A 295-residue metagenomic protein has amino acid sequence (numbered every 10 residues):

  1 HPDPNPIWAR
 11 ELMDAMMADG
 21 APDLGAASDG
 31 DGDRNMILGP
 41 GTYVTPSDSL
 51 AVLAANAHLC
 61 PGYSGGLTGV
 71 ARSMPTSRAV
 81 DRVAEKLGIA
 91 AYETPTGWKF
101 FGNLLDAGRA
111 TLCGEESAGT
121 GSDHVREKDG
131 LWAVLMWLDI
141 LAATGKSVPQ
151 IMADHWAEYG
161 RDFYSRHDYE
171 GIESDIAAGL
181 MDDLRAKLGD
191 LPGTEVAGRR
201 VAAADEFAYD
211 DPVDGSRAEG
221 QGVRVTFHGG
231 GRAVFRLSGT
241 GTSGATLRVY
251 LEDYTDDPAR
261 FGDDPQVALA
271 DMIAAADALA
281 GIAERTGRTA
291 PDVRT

Functional and structural regions predicted by a protein language model:
H1-R161, V249: Phosphate-binding chemistry for phosphorylated carbohydrates and sugar-nucleotides
K146-T295: Catalytic-core signal marking the mid-to-C-terminal active-site face
